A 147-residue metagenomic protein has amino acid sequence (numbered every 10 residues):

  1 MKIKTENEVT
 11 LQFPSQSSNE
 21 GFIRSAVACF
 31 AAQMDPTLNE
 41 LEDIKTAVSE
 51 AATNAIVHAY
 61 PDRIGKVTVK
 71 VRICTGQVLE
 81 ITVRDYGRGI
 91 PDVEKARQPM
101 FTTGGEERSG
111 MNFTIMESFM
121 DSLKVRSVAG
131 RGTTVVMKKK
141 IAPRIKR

Functional and structural regions predicted by a protein language model:
M1-T10, A55-R147: Conserved beta-strand-loop-beta-strand hairpin that lines the nucleotide-binding pocket of ATP/GTP-utilizing enzymes
T10-G21: STAS-typified acidic loop motif
G21, S25-S49: Conserved short strand/loop->alpha-helix "switch" segment adjacent to the catalytic nucleotide/phosphoryl-transfer site
E50-N54: Conserved polar catalytic motif of the HATPase_c/GHKL fold
